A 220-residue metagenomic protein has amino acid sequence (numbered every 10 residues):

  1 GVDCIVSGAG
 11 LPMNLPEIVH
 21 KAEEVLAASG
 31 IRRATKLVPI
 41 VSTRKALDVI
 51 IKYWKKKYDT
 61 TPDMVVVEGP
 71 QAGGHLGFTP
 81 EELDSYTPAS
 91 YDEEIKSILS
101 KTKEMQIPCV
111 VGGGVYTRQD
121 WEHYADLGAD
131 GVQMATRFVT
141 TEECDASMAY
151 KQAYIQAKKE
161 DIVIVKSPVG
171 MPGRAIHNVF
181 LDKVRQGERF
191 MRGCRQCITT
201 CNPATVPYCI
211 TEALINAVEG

Functional and structural regions predicted by a protein language model:
G1-M105: Active-site entrance/lid segments in N-terminal catalytic domains of soluble metabolic enzymes
P62, A72-V110, Y116-G220: Conserved active-site-proximal phosphate/metal-binding subdomains
